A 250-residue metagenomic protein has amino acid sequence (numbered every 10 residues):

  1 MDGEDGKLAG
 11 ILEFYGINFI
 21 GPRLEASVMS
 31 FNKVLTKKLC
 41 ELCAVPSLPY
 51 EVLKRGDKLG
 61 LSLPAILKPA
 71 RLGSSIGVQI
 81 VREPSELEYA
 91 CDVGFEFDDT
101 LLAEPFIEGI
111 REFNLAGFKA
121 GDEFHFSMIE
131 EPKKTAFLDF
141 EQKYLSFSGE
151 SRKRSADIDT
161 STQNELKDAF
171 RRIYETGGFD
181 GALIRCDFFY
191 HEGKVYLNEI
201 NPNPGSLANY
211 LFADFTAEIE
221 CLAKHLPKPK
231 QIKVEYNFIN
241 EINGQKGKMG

Functional and structural regions predicted by a protein language model:
M1-F31, P46-P49: A short, GP-enriched loop/loop-strand-helix hinge that lies immediately N-terminal to, or at the N-terminal rim
I11, L39, L211: Hydrophobic/aromatic ligand-binding patch that stacks against planar heteroaromatic rings of cofactors or nucleotides
L12, Y174-G205: Conserved metal-phosphate-binding beta-hairpin within the catalytic cores of diverse ATP-dependent phosphoryl-transfer
I17, V45, F179, F215-A217: Helix N-cap/coil-helix junction residues
S27-G109, K167: Active-site nucleotide/adenylate-binding loops and adjacent lid/helix of ATP-dependent enzymes
P84-T160, Y190, V195-Y196: Phosphate-binding site of ATP-dependent enzymes
F147-S155, T162-C186: Internal helical hairpin/lid segments
S161, Y190, K194-G250: C-terminal active-site "lid" helix and adjoining low-complexity regulatory extension at the edge of ATP-using catalytic
